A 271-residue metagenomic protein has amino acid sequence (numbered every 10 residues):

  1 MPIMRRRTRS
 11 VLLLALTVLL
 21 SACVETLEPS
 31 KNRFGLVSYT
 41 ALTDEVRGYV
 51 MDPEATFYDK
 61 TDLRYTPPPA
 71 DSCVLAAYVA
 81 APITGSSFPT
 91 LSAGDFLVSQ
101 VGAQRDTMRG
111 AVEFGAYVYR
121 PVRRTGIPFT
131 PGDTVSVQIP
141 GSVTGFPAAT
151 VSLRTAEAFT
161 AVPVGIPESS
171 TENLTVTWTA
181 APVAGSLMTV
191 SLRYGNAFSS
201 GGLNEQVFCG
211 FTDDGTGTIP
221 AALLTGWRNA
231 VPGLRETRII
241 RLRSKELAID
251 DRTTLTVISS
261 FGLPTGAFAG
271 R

Functional and structural regions predicted by a protein language model:
P2-L12: Bacterial N-terminal signal peptides that target proteins for export
L14-T17: Alpha-helical transmembrane segments
L19-A22: C-terminal motif of bacterial Sec signal peptides marking the signal peptidase cleavage site
V24-E168, V183-R271: Ser/Thr/Pro- and often Gln-rich low-complexity regulatory segments of eukaryotic transcriptional regulators
E172-V176: Structural beta-strand segments of beta-rich domains
T179-A181: Acidic, Ser/Thr
